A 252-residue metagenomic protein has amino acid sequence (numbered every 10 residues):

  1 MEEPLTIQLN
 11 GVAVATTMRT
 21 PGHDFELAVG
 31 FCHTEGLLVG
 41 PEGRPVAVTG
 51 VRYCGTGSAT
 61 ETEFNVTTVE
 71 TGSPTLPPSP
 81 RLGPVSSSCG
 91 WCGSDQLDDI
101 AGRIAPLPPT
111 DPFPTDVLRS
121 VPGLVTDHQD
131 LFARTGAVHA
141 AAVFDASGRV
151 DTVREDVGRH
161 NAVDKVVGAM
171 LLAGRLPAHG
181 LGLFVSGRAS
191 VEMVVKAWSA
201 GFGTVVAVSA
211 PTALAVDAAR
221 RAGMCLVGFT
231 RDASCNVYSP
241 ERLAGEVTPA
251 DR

Functional and structural regions predicted by a protein language model:
M1-A146, V150-V153: Intrinsically disordered, low-complexity regions enriched in acidic/Ser/Thr/Pro/Gln residues
D130-L176, L181-L183: Histidine/lysine/aspartate-rich catalytic loop segments that bind and position anionic ligands
H160-P249: Feature captures the catalytic cores and cofactor-binding loops of soluble hydro-lyases/lyases that act on carboxylate
